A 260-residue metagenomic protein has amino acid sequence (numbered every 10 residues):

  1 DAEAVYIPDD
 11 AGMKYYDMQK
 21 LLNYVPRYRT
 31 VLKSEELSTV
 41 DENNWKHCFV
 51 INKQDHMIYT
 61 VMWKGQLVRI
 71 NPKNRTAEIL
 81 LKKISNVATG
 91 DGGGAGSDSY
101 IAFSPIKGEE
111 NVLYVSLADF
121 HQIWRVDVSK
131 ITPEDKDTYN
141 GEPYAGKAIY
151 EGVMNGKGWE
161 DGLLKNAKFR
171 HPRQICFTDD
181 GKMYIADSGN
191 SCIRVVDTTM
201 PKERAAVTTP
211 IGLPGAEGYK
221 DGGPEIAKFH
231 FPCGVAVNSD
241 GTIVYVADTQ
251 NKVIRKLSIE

Functional and structural regions predicted by a protein language model:
D1, K20-H47, N74-Y100, P133-R173 (+1 more regions): Gly/Pro-rich loop segments of beta-rich domains
D1-A2, I51-D55, F103-E110, F177-D180 (+1 more regions): Residue-level detector of Asp-centered blade-edge/turn motifs that repeat once per structural unit in beta-propeller
A4, A11-D17, Q66-V68, H121-W124 (+2 more regions): A short loop-to-beta-strand structural motif that recurs across blades of beta-propeller domains
A4-I7, M57-T60, V112-V115, K182-I185 (+1 more regions): Conserved beta-propeller blade signature
D10, M62-W63, L117-D119, V128 (+2 more regions): Short loop/turn segments immediately following the C-termini of beta-strands
Y16-Y24, I70-K73, V126-K136, V196-K202 (+1 more regions): Short loop/turn segments immediately following beta-strands, especially the blade-tip and inter-blade linker loops
Q174-C176, K182-C192: Loop/turn-rich, solvent-exposed surfaces of beta-rich toroidal or solenoidal domains
F231-E260: Blade-level signature of beta-propeller repeat domains, shared across WD40, Kelch, NHL, RCC1 and BNR/Asp-box propellers
